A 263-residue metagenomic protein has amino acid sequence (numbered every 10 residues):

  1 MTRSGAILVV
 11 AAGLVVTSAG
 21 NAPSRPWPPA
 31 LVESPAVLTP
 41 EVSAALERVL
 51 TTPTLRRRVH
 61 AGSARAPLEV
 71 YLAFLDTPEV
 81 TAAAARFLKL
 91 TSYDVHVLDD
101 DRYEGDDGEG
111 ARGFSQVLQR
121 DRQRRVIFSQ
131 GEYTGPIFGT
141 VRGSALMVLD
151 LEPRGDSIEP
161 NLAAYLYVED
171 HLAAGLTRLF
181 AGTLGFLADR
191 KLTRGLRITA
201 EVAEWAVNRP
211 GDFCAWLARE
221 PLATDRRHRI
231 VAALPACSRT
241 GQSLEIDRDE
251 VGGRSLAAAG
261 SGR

Functional and structural regions predicted by a protein language model:
M1-T2: N-terminal secretory signal peptides that target proteins for export/translocation
G5-T17: Bacterial N-terminal signal peptides
G20-D99: Hydrophobic ligand-binding cavity/cleft-lining segments
P23-L38, V148-R263: Terminal "cap-and-tail" regions of soluble proteins that handle hydrophobic small molecules
L55, R124, G155-E159: Coil-to-beta-strand transition motifs
V80-T81, E132-P136, L166-H171: Solvent-exposed loop/turn segments at secondary-structure junctions within structured extracellular/periplasmic domains
T81-E104, A223-T240: Short solvent-exposed beta->alpha transition segments
D94-S144: Glycine-rich portal/gate segments that line the openings of hydrophobic small-molecule binding cavities
